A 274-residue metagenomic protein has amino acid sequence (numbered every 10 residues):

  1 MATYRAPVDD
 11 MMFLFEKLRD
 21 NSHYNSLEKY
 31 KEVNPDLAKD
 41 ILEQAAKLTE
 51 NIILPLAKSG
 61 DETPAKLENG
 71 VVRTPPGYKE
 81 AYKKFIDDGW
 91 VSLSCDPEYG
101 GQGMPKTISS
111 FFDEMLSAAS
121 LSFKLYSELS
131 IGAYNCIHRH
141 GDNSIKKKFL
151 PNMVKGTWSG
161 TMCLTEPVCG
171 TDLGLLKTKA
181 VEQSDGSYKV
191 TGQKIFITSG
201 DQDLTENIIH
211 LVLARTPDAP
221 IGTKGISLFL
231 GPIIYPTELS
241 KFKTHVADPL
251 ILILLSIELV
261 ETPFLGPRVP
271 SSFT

Functional and structural regions predicted by a protein language model:
M1-K124, K148, P249: Amphipathic, small/basic residue-rich leader segments at the start of a protein or domain
A65, Y126-S130, G141-T178, E182: Internal maturation/activation junctions in enzymes
E68-K83, W90-C95, T161-S184, K189 (+2 more regions): Flexible, glycine/threonine-enriched loop-and-boundary segments that flank and lead into catalytic domains of large
S92-P97, A119-Y134, G156-E166, S227-L228: Core alpha/beta catalytic barrel or barrel-like domain that forms the active/cofactor pocket in diverse metabolic
Y99-G103, G132-C136, S144-I145, V168-D172 (+3 more regions): Flexible loop/turn segments at secondary-structure boundaries
S187, T191-K243: A short core secondary-structure module
F196-T198, Y235-L252, I257, E261-T274: A glycine-rich, basic-preceded beta-loop-alpha segment at the flavin cofactor/substrate interface of flavin-utilizing
